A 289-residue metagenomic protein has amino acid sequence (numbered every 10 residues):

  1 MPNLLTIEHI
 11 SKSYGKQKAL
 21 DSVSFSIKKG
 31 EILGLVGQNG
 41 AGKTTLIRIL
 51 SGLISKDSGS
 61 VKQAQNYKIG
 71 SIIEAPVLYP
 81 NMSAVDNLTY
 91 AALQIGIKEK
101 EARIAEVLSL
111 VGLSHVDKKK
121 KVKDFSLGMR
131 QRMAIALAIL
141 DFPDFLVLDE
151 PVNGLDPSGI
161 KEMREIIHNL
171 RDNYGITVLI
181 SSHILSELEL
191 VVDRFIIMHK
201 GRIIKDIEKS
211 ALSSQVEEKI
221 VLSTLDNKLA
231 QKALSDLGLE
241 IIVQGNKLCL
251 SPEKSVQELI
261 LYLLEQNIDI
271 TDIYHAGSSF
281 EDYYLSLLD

Functional and structural regions predicted by a protein language model:
V36-Q38: The feature captures the beta-strand-to-loop junction immediately N-terminal to the Walker
S51: Helix-to-loop junction immediately C-terminal to a conserved catalytic motif
T89, E99-D117: Conserved ABC ATPase "signature" region
K121-G128: Conserved ABC ATPase signature
L146-E150: Catalytic Walker B motif of ABC-type/P-loop ATPase nucleotide-binding domains
R164-S251: ABC transporter nucleotide-binding domain
